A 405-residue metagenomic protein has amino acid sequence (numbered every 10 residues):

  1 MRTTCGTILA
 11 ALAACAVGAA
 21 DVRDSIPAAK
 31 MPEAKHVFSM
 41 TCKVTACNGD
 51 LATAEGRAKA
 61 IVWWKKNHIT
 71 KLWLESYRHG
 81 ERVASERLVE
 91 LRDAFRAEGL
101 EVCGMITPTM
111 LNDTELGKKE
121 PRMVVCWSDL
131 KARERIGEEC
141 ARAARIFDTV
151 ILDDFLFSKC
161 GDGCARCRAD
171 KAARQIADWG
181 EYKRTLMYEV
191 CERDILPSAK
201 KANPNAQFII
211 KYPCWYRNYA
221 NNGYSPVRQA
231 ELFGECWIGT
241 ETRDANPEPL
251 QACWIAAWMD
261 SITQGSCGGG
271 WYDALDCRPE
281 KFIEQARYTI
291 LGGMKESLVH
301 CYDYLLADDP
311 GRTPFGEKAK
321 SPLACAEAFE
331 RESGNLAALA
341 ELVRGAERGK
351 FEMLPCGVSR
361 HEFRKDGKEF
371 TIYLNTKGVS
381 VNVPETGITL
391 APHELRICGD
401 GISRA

Functional and structural regions predicted by a protein language model:
M1-L9: Bacterial N-terminal signal peptides that target proteins for export
L9-A19: Hydrophobic h-region of N-terminal signal peptides that target proteins for export in Gram-negative bacteria
D21-Y373, S380-H393, C398-D400: Glycan-processing catalytic domains of CAZymes
R404-A405: Terminal connector regions
